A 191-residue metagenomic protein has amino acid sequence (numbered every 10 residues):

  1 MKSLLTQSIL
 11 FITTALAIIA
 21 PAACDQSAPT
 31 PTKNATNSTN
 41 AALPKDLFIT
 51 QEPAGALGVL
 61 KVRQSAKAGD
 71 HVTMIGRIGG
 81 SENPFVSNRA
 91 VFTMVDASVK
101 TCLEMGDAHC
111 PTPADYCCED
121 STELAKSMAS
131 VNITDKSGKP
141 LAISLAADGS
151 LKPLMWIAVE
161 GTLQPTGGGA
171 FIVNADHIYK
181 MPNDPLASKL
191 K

Functional and structural regions predicted by a protein language model:
M1-I12: Bacterial N-terminal signal peptides that target proteins for export
I19-A23: C-terminal motif of bacterial Sec signal peptides marking the signal peptidase cleavage site
C24-K191: OB-fold and OB-like single-stranded nucleic-acid-recognition modules and their adjacent interaction interfaces
